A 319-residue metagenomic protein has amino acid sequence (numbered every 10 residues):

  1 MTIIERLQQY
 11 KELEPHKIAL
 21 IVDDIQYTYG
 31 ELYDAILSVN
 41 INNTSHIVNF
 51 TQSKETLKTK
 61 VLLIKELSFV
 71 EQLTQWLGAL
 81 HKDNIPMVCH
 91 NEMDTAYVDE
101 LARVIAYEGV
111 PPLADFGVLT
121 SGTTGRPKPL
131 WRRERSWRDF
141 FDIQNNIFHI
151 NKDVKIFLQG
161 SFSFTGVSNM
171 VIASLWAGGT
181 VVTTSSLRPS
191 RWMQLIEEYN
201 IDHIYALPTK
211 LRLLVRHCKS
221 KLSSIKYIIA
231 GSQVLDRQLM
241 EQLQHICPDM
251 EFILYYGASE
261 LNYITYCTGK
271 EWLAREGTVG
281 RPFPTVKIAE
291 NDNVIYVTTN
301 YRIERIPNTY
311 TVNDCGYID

Functional and structural regions predicted by a protein language model:
I3, H16, I105-L119, H149-I156 (+1 more regions): Conserved pre-ATP/AMP-binding loop-to-beta segment of ANL
I3, Q8, H16-T56, T95-V98 (+2 more regions): Conserved AMP-binding/adenylate-forming core of the ANL superfamily
I25, N42-E92, L158-F162: Conserved AMP-binding/adenylate-forming
E66-S68, I85-L101, G179-Y199, P208-K210: ATP-dependent adenylate-forming carboxylate-activation enzymes
D115-D142: Conserved AMP-binding A3 loop
R138-K155, S163-H203: Conserved AMP-binding/adenylation subdomain of ANL enzymes
H203, V215-L273: Gly/Ser/Thr-rich phosphate-binding loop
V294-D319: Conserved ATP-binding/catalytic segment of the ANL
